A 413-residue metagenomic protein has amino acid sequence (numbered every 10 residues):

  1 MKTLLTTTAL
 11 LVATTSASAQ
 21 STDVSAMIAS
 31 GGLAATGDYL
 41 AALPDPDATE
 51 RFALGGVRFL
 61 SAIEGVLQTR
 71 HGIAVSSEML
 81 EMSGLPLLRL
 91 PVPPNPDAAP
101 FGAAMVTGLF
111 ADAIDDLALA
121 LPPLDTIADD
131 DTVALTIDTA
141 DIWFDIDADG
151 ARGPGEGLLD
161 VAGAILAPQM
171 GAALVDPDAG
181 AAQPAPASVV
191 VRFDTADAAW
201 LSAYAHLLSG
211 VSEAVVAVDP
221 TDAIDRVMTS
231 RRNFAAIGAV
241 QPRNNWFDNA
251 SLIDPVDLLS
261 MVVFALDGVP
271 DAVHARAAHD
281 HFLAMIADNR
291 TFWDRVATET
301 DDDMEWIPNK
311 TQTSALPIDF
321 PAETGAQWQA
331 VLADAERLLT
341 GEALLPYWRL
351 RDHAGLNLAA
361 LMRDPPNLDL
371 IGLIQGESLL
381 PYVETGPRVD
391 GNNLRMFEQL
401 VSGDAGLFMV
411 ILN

Functional and structural regions predicted by a protein language model:
M1-A19: Gram-negative bacterial Sec-dependent N-terminal signal peptides
L4, L10, L407-N413: Short amphipathic alpha-helical segments
T22-G37, F59-D390: Short coil/linker segments at helix-helix boundaries
P46-R51: Short helix-capping/linker turns of helical repeat alpha-solenoids
Q375-E377, Y382-L412: Extended low-complexity, polyampholyte segments enriched in Ser/Thr/Pro and acidic residues
